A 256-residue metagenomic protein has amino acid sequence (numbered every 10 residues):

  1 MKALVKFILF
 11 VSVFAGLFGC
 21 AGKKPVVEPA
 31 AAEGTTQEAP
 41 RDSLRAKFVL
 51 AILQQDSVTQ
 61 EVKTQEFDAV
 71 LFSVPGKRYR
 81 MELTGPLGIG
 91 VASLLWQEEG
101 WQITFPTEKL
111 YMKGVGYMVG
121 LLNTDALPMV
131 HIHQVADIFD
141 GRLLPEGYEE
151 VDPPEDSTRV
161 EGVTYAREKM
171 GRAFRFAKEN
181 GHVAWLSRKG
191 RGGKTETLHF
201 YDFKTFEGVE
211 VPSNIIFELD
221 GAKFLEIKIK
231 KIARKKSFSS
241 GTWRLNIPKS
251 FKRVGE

Functional and structural regions predicted by a protein language model:
M1-C20: Sec-dependent bacterial lipoprotein signal peptides
G19-A69, V151, I247-E256: N-terminal leader/targeting segments and the immediate start of mature chains
V26, E61-F67, G90-W96, K194-L198: Amphipathic hydrophobic-ligand
K47, V62-V70, G76-K77, Q102 (+1 more regions): Beta-strand-dominated lipid-handling architectures at cellular/organellar boundaries
D68-S73, S93-W96, G100-W101, H199-T205: Extended lipid/amphipathic-ligand handling interfaces
R78-Q134: An acidic-aromatic
G116-P154, K249-E256: C-terminal low-complexity, charged extensions that often adopt amphipathic alpha-helices
V151-E256: Gly/Pro-enriched, hydrophobic low-complexity segments that function as extracytoplasmic propeptides/linkers
